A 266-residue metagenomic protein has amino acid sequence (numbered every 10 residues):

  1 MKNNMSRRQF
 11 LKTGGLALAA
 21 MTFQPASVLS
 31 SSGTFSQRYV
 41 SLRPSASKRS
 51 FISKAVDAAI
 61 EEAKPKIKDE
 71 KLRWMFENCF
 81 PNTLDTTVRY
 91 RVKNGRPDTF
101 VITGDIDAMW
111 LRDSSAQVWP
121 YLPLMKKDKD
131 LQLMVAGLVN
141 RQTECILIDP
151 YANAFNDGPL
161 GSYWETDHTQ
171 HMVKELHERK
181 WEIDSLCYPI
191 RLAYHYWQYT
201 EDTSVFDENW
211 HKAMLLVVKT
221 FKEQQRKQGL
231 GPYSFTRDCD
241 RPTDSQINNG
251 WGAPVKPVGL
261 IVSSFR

Functional and structural regions predicted by a protein language model:
K2, R43-F51, A63-K71, D105-M109 (+1 more regions): A short N-terminal beta->alpha junction/helix N-cap motif
N3, Q9-S32: N-terminal export signals
Q24-A58: C-terminal segment of N-terminal export signals and the immediately downstream linker at the start of the mature
F35-P44, P97-R112, W197: Basic/polar, acidic-poor N-terminal "presequence/leader" segments that form or can form short amphipathic helices
S50, A55-V92: N-terminal regions that are enriched for targeting/export leaders and immediately downstream pro/stem segments
T83, T87-W110, L131, E175: Internal amphipathic alpha-helical repeat/solenoid segments
N94-V101, S162-K180, T243-R266: Acidic/His metal-coordination segments adjacent to aromatic residues that form catalytic metal sites in metalloenzymes
D107-V135, V139-C239: Aromatic-rich carbohydrate-recognition surfaces in CAZymes
